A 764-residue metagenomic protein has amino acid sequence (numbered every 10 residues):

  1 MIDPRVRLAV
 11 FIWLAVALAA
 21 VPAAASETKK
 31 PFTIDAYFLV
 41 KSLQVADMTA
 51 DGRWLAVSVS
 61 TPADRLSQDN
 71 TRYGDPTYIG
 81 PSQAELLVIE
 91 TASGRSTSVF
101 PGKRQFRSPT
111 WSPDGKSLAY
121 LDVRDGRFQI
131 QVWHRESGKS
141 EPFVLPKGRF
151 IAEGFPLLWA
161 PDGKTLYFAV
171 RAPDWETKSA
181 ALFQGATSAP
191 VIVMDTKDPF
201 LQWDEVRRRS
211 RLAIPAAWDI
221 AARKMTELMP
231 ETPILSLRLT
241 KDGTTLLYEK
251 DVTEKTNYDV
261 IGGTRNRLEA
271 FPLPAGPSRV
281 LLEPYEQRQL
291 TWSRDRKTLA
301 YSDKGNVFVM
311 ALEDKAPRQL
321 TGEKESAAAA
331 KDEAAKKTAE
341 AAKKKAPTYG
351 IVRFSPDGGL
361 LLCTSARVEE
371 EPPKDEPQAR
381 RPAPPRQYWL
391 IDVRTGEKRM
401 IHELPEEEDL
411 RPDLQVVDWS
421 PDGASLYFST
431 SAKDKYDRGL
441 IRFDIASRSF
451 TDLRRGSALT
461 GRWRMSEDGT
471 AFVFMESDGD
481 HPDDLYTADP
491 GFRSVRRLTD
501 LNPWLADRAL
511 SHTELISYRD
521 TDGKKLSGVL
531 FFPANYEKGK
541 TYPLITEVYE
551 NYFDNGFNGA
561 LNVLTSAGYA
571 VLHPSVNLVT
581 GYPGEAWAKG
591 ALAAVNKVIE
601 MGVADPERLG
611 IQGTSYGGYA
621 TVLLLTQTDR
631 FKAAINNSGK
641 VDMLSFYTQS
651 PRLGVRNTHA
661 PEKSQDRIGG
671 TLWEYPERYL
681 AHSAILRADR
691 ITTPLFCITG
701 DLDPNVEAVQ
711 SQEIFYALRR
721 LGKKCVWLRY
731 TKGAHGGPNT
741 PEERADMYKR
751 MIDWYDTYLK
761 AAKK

Functional and structural regions predicted by a protein language model:
I34, L145-R149, L320-K345, H402-P412 (+2 more regions): Surface-exposed loop and turn segments in beta-propeller and other repeat-based domains that flank or scaffold
A46-W54, S108-S117, P156-T165, L237-T245 (+5 more regions): Blade-terminus and WD-like Trp-Asp/Gly-His loop motifs, strongest in beta-propeller folds
D47, W54, S58-S67, A213-I214 (+9 more regions): Non-catalytic accessory segments flanking enzyme active sites
V57-P62, Y78-G80, L118-D125, H134 (+16 more regions): Beta-strand C-termini and the immediately following turn/loop, strongest in propeller blades
T61-L87, R171-A216, D251-E269, L320-A342 (+4 more regions): Predominantly five- to eight-bladed beta-propeller fold
P62, S82, T91, P101 (+2 more regions): Active-site-proximal cap/loop segments of hydrolase catalytic domains
T91-G94, H134-G138, D219-R223, P272-G276 (+4 more regions): Short loop/turn segments that connect beta-strands within beta-propeller blades
F532, G539-E550: Short beta-strand element of the alpha/beta-hydrolase
